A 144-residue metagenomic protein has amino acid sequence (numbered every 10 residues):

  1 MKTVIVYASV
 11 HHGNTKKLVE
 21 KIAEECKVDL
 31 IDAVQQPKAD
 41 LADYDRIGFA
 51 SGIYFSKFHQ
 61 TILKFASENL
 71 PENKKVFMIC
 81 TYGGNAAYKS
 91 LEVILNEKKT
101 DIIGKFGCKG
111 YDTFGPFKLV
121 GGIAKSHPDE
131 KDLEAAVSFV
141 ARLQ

Functional and structural regions predicted by a protein language model:
T3-V6, V10, K16-K17, E24-D29 (+1 more regions): FMN-binding flavodoxin-like domain, especially the glycine-rich phosphate-binding loop
K27-K38: A short beta-strand-loop structural module common to alpha/beta enzyme folds
